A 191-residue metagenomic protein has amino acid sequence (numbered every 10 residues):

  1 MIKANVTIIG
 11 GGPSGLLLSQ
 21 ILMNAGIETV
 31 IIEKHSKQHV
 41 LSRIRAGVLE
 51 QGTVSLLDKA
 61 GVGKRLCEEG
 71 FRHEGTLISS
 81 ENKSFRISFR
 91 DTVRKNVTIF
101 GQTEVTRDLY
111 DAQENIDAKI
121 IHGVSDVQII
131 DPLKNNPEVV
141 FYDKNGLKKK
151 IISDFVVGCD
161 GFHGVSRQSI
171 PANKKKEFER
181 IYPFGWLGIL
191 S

Functional and structural regions predicted by a protein language model:
M1-S14: Beta1/beta-strand and adjacent pyrophosphate-binding region of the FAD-binding site in flavoprotein oxidoreductases
I2-A4, N145-F155: Core beta-strand elements of the Rossmann-like FAD/NAD(P) dinucleotide-binding domain in flavoenzyme oxidoreductases
I9, I151-G161: Short hydrophobic core segments
I9, M23-R45: Glycine-rich FAD pyrophosphate-binding loop
S42-A46, E50-I116, I130-L133: Active-site-adjacent segment of FAD-dependent monooxygenases/related oxidoreductases
H122-P137: A conserved short coil-to-beta-strand element within the FAD-binding core of flavoproteins
G158-N173: Flavin (primarily FAD) binding-site architecture
